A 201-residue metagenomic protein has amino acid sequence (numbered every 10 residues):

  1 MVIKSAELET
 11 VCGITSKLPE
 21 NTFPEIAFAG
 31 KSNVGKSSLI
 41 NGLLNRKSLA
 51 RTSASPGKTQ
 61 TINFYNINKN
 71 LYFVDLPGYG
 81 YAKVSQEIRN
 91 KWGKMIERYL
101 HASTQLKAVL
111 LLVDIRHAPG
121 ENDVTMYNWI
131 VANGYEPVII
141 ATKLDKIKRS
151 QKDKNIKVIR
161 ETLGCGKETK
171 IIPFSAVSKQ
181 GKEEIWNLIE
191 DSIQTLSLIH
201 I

Functional and structural regions predicted by a protein language model:
M1-Y81: Conserved G1/Walker A P-loop phosphate-binding module
I3-C12, I147-L196: Canonical P-loop GTPase G-domain recognition
L43-K47, L100, L163, I189: Hydrophobic aliphatic residues
S48, T61, I88, W92 (+5 more regions): Helical mechanochemical/support elements of P-loop NTPase systems and associated helical scaffolds
K58, L71, G78-Y81, R116-A118 (+2 more regions): Conserved nucleotide-binding/hydrolysis micro-motifs of P-loop NTPases
K69-T104: Conserved nucleotide-sensing/catalytic segment adjacent to the nucleotide-binding pocket in NTP-handling enzymes
R98-T169: Conserved C-terminal guanine-recognition region of P-loop GTPase G domains, centered on the G4
I199-I201: Conserved small/polar residues in nucleotide/adenosyl-binding loops
